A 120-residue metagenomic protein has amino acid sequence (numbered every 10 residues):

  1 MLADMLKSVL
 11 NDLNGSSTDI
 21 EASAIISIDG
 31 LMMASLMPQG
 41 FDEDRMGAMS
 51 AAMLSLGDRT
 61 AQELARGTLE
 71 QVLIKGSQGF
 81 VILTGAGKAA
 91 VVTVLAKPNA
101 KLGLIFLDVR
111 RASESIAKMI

Functional and structural regions predicted by a protein language model:
M1-I120: Non-catalytic interaction/Regulatory regions outside core domains
